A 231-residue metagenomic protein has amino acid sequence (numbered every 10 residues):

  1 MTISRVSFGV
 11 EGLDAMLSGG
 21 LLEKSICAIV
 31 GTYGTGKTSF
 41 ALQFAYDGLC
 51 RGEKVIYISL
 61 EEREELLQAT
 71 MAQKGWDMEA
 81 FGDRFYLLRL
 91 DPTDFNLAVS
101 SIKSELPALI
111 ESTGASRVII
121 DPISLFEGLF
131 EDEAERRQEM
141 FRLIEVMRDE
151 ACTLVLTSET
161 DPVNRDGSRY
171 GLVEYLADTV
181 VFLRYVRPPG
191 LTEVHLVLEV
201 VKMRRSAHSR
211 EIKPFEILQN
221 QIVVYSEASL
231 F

Functional and structural regions predicted by a protein language model:
M1-T2, S209-F231: C-terminal regions of RecA-like/P-loop NTPase motor modules
F8-G20: Pre-Walker A adenine-sensing motif
C27-A28, T32-N96: Conserved P-loop
T32-G34, L60-R63, P92, I123-L125 (+3 more regions): Short, ordered loop/turn segments at secondary-structure junctions
K54, R84, G114-R117, D149-T157: Loop/turn-to-beta-strand initiation segments
D91-D149: Phosphate-binding/switch loop-helix module in NTP-utilizing enzymes
S158-N220: Phosphate-binding/switch region of NTP-binding enzymes
